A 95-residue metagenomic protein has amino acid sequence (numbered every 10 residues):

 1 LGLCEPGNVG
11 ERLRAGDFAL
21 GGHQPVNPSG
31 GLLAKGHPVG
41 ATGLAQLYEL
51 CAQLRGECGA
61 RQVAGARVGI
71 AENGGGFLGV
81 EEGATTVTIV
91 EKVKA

Functional and structural regions predicted by a protein language model:
L1-A95: Claisen-condensing/thiolase-fold acyl-transfer catalytic domains that form or cleave C-C bonds in fatty acid
